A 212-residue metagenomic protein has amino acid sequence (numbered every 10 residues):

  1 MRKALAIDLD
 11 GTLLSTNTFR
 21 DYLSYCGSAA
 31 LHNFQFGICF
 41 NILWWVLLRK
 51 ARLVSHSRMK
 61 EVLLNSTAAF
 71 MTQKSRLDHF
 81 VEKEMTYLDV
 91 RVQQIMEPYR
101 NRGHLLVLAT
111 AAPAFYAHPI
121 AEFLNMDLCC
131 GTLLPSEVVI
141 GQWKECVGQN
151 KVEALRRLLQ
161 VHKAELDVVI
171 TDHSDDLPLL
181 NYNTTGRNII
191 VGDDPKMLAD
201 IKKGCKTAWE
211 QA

Functional and structural regions predicted by a protein language model:
M1-R2, T72, F80-A212: C-terminal cap/substrate-recognition subdomain and adjoining C-terminal extension of metal-dependent phosphatase-like
M1-V54: Active-site neighborhood of HAD-like aspartate-dependent phosphohydrolases
L31-F36, A69, N183-R187: Intrinsically disordered, low-complexity coil segments
F40-F70, A121-C129: Short, compositionally biased "basic patch" segments
